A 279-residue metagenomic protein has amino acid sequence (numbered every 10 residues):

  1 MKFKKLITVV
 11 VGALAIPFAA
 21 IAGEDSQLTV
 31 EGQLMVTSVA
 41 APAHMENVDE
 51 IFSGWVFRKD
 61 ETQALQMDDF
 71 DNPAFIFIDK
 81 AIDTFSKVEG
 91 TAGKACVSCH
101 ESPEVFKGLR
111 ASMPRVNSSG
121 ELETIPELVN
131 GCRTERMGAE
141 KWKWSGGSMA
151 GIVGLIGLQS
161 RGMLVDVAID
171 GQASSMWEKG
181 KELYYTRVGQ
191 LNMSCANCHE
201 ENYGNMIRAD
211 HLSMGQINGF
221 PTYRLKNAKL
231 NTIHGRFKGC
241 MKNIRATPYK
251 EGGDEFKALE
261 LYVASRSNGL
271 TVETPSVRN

Functional and structural regions predicted by a protein language model:
K2-T8, G12-F77, R115-E178, K226-P248 (+2 more regions): Post-cleavage N-terminal segment of exported redox proteins
G32, P73, I78-F85, G93-S98: Long, well-ordered hydrophobic secondary-structure segments characteristic of membrane-embedded and membrane-proximal
A81, F85-G90, Y185-G189: Short, flexible, mixed-charge glycine/proline-rich loop motifs that serve as phosphate/nucleic-acid-contacting
T91-V97, V105, R208-H211, V277-R278: Extended intrinsically disordered, low-complexity coil regions enriched in Ser, Thr, Gly, Ala and often Pro
A92-P103, I152, G180, Q190-N202 (+2 more regions): The canonical Cys-X-X-Cys-His
K107-P114, I207-S213: Short cysteine/histidine-rich zinc-coordinating motifs and their immediately flanking basic loops
L158-D210: Extended amphipathic alpha-helical interaction segments
